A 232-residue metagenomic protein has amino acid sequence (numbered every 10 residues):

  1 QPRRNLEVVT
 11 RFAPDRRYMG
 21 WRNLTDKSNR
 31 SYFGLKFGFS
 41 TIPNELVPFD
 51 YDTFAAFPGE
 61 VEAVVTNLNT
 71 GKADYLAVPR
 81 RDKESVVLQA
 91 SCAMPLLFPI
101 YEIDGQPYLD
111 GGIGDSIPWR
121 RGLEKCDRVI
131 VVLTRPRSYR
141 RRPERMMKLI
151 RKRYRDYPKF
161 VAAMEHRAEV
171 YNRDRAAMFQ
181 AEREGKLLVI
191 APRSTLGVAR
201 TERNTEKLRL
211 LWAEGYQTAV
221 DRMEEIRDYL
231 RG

Functional and structural regions predicted by a protein language model:
Q1-P43, A77-A90, L133, R137-R141: Patatin-like phospholipase
P2-N5, S31-F39, R81, D115 (+3 more regions): Generic structural signal for well-ordered, non-membrane alpha-helical segments in soluble metabolic enzymes
T25-F33, K72-L76, Q106-L109, M164: Flexible, glycine/proline-enriched loop segments at strand-loop-helix junctions that form or flank small-ligand binding
E45-F54: Phosphate/pyrophosphate-binding loops at sites that engage ATP/ADP/AMP, CoA/4′-phosphopantetheine, polyphosphate
F54-V132, R137-M147: Active-site gating loop/helix substructures
R128-I190: Helix-centered, glycine/charged polyanion-binding patches within enzymatic domains that contact phosphate-containing
D174-G232: C-terminal helical/tail subdomains of lipid-metabolizing enzymes
